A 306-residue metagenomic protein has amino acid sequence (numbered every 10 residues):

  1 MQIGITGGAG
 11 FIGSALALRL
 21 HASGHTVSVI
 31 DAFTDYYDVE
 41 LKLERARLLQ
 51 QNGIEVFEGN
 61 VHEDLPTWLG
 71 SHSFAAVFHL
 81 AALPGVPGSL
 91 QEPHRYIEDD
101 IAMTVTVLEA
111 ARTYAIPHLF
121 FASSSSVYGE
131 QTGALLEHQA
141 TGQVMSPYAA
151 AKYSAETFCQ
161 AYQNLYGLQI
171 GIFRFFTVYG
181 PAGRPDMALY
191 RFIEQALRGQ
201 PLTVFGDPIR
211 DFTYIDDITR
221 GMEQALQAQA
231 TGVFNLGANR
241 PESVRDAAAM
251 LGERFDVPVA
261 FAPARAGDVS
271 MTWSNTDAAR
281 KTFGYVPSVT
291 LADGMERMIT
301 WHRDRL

Functional and structural regions predicted by a protein language model:
M1-R174, V178: N-terminal Rossmann-like NAD(P)+-binding domain of SDR-like oxidoreductases, especially those catalyzing
F11, Y128, F176-Y179, F212-Y214 (+2 more regions): Conserved hydrophobic/aromatic "anchor" residues that stabilize well-ordered secondary structure elements
S89, Q139-T141, I170-P181, R191-T213 (+1 more regions): A conserved pocket-lining segment of Rossmann-fold NAD(P)-dependent short-chain dehydrogenase/reductase
I97, M145-E156, G183-Y190, D211-F212 (+1 more regions): Short-chain dehydrogenase/reductase
I101-E109, D186, D216-T219, E223: Conserved active-site region of classical short-chain dehydrogenase/reductase
A134, P185-I193, L251: A glycine/serine/threonine-rich, flexible loop-to-helix segment that serves as the NAD(P) cofactor-binding "lid"
S154, F158, Y162, F192 (+2 more regions): Hydrophobic alpha-helix immediately C-terminal to the catalytic Tyr-X-X-X-Lys motif of short-chain
A196-L306: C-terminal substrate-binding subdomain of Rossmann-fold SDR/epimerase-dehydratase oxidoreductases
